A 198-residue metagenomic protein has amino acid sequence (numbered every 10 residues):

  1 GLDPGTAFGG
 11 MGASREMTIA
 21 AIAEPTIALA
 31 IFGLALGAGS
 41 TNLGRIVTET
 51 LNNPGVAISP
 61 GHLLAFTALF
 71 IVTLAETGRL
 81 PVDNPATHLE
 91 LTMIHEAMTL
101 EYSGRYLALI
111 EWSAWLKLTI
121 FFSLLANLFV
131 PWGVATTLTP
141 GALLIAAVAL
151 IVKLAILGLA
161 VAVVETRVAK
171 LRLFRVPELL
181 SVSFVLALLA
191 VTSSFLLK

Functional and structural regions predicted by a protein language model:
G1, F66-N84, A155-V164: Transmembrane alpha-helical segments that form the membrane-embedded catalytic/substrate-channel core of multi-pass
F32, F70-T92, F121-V130: Transmembrane alpha-helix/helix-exit interface in multi-pass inner-membrane proteins
G33-L63: Juxtamembrane/interfacial segments at transmembrane-helix boundaries in multi-pass membrane proteins
P54-E76, I145-A146: Alpha-helical transmembrane segments
N84-Y106: Juxtamembrane inter-helical linkers in multi-pass membrane proteins
S103-L138, A146, L150-A162: Alpha-helical transmembrane segments of helical membrane proteins, especially in multi-pass transport, channel
A160-L186: Interfacial loop-to-transmembrane junctions
A190-K198: Juxtamembrane boundary at the C-terminal end of a transmembrane helix
